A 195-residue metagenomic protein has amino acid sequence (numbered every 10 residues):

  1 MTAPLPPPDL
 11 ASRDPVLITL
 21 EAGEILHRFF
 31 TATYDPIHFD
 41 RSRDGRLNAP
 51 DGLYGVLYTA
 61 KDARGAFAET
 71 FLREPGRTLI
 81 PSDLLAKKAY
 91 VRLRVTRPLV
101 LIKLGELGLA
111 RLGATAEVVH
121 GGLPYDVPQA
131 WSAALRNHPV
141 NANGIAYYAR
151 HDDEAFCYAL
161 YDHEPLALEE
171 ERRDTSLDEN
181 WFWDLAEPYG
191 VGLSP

Functional and structural regions predicted by a protein language model:
M1-R41, N48, R77-P195: Active-site and NAD+-binding cores of ADP-ribose-processing enzymes
N48-R77: Extended catalytic/binding region for NAD+/ADP-ribose chemistry, centered on the ART fold
